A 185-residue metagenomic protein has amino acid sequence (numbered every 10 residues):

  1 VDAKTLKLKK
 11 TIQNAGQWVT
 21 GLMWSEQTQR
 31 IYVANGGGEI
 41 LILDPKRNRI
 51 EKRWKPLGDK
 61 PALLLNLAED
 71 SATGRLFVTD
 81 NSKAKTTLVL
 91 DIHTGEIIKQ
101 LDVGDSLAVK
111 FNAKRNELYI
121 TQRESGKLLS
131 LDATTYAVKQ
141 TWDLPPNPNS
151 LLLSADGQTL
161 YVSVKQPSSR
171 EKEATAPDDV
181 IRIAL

Functional and structural regions predicted by a protein language model:
V1-L185: Predominantly soluble domains enriched in secretory-pathway, periplasmic, or organellar proteins
